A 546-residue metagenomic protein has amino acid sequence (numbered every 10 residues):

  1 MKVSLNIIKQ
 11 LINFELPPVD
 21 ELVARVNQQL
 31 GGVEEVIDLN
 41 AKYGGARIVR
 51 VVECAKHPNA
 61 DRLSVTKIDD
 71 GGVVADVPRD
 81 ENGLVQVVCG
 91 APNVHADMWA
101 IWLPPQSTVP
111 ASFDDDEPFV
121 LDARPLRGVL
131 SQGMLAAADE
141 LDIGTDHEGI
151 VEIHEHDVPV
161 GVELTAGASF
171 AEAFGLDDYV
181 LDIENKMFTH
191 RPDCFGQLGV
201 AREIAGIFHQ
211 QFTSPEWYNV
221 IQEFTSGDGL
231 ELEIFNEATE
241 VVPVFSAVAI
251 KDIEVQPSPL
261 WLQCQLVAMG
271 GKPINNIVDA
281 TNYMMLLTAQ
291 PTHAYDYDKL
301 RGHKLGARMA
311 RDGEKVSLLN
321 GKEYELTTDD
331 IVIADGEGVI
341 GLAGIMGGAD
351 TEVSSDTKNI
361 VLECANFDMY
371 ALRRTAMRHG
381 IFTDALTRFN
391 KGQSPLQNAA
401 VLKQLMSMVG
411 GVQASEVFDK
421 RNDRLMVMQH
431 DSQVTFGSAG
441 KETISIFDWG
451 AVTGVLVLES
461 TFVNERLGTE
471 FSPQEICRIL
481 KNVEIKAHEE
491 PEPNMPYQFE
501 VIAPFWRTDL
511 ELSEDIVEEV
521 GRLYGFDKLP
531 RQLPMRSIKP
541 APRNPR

Functional and structural regions predicted by a protein language model:
M1-F224, V361, R378-G380, D384 (+4 more regions): Phosphate-backbone binding interfaces of nucleic-acid-interacting proteins
K2-V3, I7, P92-W102, T189-H209 (+6 more regions): Conserved phosphate/anionic-ligand binding catalytic regions in large, soluble enzymes, centered on
L5, L11, N40, S64 (+2 more regions): Glycine/proline-enriched, intrinsically flexible loops and inter-domain linkers
I48-Q86, Q263-C264, T281-D350: Conserved mixed alpha/beta core segments that line enzyme active sites in large multi-domain catalysts
R127-E152, D157-G161, G175-Y179, A205 (+2 more regions): Mobile "lid/hinge" segments at catalytic clefts and subdomain interfaces of large enzymes
L164-K186, D228-A268, M369-F389, W449 (+2 more regions): Residues forming anionic-ligand binding surfaces in small-molecule and nucleic-acid pockets of primarily soluble enzymes
G199, L456-R546: Extended, well-folded interaction surfaces typified by the phenylalanyl-tRNA synthetase beta subunit core
G206-E237, Q413-V463, L467-E470, I516: Terminal amphipathic helices with adjacent charged low-complexity linkers/tails
